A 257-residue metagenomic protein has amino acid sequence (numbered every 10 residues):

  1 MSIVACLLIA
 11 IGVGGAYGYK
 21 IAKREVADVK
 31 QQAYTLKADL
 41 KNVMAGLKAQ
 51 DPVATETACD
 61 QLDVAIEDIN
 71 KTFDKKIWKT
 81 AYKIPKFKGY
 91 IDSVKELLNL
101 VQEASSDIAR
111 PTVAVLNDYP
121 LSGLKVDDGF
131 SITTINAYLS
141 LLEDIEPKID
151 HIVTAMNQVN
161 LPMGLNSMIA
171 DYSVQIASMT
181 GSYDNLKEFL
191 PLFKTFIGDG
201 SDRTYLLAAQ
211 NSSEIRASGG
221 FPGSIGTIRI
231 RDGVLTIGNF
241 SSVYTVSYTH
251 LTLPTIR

Functional and structural regions predicted by a protein language model:
M1-A45, V94, L142-V174, G181-L186: N-terminal type II signal-anchor transmembrane helix that functions as the membrane-insertion/stop-transfer segment
I21-A27, V94-L100, G129-L139: Short, charge/polar-rich alpha-helical segments
R24-D74, W78, N99, E103: N-terminal, intrinsically disordered, polar/charged segments of Gram-positive cell-envelope systems that serve as
L40, M44-L47, I66-F73, L98 (+8 more regions): A structural signal for well-ordered alpha-helices, especially hydrophobic packing surfaces of coiled-coils
K48-T72, L124-L161, L165: Amphipathic, non-membrane alpha-helical rod segments
C59, A65-S131: Long, charged all-alpha helical bundle/coiled-coil segments in cytosolic proteins
P162-G238, S247: Entry/capping segment at the start of metal-dependent catalytic domains with acidic active-site entry clusters
T249-T255: Conserved small/polar residues in nucleotide/adenosyl-binding loops
